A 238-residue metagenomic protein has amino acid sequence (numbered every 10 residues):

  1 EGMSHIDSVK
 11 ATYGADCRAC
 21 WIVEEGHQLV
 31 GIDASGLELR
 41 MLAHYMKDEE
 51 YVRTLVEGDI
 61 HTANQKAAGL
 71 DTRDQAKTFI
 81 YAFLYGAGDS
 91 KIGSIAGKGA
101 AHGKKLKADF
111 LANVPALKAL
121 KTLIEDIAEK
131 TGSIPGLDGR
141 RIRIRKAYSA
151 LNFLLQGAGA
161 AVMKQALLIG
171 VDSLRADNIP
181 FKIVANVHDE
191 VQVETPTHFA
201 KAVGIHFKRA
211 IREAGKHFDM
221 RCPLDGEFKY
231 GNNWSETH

Functional and structural regions predicted by a protein language model:
E1-L70, L123-E190, G204-R212: Acidic, glycine-rich two-metal-ion catalytic cores of nucleic acid-processing enzymes
D33-A34, I80, D89-I92, D109 (+2 more regions): Catalytic palm active-site di-aspartate
E38, L42, Q75-L84, L106-F110: Short alpha-helical scaffolding segments that buttress acidic/His motifs in well-ordered protein cores
L42, S90-G97, A101, V191-K208: Catalytic palm subdomain of template-directed nucleic-acid polymerases, centered on the conserved carboxylate motif
V52-T54, G69-T78, A100-L106, A119 (+2 more regions): Short, surface-exposed acidic
V56, I179-N186, Q192-V193, C222-H238: Substrate-binding beta-hairpin/strand module that engages nucleic acids
Y85-L123: Extended, well-ordered alpha-helical scaffold/bundle regions in very large, multi-domain proteins
F110-T122, H198-H238: Polymerase palm active-site segment centered on the conserved acidic dipeptide of motif C
